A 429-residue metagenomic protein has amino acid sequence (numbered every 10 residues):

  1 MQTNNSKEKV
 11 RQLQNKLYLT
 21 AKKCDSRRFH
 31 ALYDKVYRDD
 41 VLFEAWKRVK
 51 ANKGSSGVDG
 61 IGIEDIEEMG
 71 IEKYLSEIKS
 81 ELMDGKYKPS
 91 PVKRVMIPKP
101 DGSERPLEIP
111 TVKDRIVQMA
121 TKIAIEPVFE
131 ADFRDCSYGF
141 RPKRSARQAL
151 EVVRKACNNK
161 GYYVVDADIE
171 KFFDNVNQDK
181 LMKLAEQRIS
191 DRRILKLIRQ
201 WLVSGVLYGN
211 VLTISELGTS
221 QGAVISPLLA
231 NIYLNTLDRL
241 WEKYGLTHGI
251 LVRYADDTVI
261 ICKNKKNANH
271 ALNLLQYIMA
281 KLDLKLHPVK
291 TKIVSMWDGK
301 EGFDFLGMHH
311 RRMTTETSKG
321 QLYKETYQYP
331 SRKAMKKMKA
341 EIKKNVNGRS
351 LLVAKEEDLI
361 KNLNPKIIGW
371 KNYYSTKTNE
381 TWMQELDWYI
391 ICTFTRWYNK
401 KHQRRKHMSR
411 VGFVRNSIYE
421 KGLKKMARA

Functional and structural regions predicted by a protein language model:
M1-E67, E72: Non-catalytic, polymerase-adjacent accessory regions of viral genome-replication enzymes
Y37-L42, P91-V92, P100, L202-V206 (+1 more regions): Core structural elements
Y74-E77, E81-M96, P100, D132-W297 (+1 more regions): Conserved polymerase palm-domain catalytic core
V112-A120, M182: Duplex nucleic acid-engaging cores and interfaces of nucleic-acid transaction enzymes
V203, L282, L286-A354: A conserved non-catalytic segment of reverse transcriptases and RNA-directed RNA polymerases corresponding to the late
I214-T219, Y327, K343-D358, G369-W382 (+1 more regions): Short, solvent-exposed helix-loop connector elements
Y254-A255, T291-D298, L359-L363, M383-I391 (+1 more regions): A glycine-rich phosphate-binding loop feature that marks nucleotide/adenosyl-phosphate handling sites
E380-A429: A terminal-accessory region detector
